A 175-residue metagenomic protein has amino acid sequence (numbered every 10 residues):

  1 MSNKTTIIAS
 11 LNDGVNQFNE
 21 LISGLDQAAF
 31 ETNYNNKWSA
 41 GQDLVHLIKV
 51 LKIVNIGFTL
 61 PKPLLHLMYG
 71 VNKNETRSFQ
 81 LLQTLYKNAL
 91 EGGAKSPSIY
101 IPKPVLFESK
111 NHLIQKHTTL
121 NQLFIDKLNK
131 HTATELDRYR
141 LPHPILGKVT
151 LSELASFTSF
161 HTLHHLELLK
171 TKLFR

Functional and structural regions predicted by a protein language model:
M1-T6, I53-Q115: Short, helix-capping/interhelical loops that line the mouth of catalytic, cofactor-, or ligand-binding pockets
S2-K37: An N-terminal domain-cap segment
K4, L11, A40, L113-H117 (+1 more regions): Hydrophobic packing residues in well-ordered alpha-helices of helical domains and bundles
G14-L21, V50, L120, H161 (+1 more regions): Amphipathic, well-ordered alpha-helical segments in soluble domains
E20, K116-K127: Amphipathic alpha-helical packing segments from all-alpha helical-bundle domains
A28, P97-V105, L141-I145: A short small-residue
F30-L85, D126-R175: Short, contiguous alpha-helical
